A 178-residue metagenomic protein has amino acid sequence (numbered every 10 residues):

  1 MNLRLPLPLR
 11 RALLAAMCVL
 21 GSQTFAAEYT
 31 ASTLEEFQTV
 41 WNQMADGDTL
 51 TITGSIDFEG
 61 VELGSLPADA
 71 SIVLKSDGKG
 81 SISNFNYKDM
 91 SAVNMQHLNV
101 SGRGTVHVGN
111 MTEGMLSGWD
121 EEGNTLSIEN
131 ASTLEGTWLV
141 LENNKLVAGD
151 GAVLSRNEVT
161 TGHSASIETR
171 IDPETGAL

Functional and structural regions predicted by a protein language model:
N2-L13: Bacterial N-terminal signal peptides that target proteins for export
L13-V19: Hydrophobic helical h-region of N-terminal Sec-dependent signal peptides in bacterial secretory/periplasmic proteins
S22-A26: Sec/Tat signal peptide C-region and signal peptidase I cleavage site
L34-Q38, T49-D69, D77-N86: N-terminal extracellular ligand-recognition/capping segment immediately after the signal peptide
A45: GGW-centered surface loops in extracellular recognition modules
L66-V140, N144-L178: Extracellular beta-strand-rich, repetitive "passenger/adhesive" scaffolds that bind or process carbohydrates
